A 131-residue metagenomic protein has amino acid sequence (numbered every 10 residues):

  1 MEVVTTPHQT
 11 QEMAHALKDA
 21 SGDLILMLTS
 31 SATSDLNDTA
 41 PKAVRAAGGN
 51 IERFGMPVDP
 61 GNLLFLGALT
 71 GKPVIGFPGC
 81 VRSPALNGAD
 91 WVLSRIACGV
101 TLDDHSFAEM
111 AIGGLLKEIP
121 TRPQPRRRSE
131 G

Functional and structural regions predicted by a protein language model:
M1-P125: Short glycine/threonine-rich loop/turn motifs
R126-G131: Acidic, Ser/Thr-rich low-complexity intrinsically disordered segments
